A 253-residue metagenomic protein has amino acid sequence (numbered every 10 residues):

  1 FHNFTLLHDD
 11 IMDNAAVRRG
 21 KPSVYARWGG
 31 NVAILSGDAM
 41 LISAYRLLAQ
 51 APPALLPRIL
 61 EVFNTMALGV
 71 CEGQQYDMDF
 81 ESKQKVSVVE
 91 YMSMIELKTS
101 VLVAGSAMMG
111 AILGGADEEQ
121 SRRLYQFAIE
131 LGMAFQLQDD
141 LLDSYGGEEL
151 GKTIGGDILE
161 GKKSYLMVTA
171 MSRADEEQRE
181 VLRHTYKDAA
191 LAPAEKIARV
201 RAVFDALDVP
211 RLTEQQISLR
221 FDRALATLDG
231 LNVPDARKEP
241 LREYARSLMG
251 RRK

Functional and structural regions predicted by a protein language model:
F1-K253: All-alpha prenyltransferase/terpene-synthase fold signal
